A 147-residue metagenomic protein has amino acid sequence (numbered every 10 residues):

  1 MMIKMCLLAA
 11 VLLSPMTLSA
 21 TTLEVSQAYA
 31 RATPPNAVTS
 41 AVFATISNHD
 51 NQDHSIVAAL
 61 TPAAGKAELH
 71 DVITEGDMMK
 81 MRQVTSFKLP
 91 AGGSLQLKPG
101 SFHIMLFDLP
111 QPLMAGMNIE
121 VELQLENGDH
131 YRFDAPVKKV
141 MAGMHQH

Functional and structural regions predicted by a protein language model:
M1-M2: N-terminal secretory signal peptides that target proteins for export/translocation
M5-S14: Sec-dependent N-terminal signal peptides
S14-A20: N-terminal signal peptide c-region/cleavage motif recognized by signal peptidases
T22-H147: Compact, glycine-rich, soluble single-domain proteins
